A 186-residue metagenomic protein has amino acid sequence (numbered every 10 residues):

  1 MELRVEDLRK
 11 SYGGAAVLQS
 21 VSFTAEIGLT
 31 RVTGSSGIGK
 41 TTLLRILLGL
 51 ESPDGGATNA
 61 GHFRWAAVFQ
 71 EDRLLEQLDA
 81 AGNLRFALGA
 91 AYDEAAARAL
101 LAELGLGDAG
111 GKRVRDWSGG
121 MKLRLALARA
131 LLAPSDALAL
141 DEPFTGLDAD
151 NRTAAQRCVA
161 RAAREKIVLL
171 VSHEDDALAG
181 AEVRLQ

Functional and structural regions predicted by a protein language model:
L48: Helix-to-loop junction immediately C-terminal to a conserved catalytic motif
Q77-A91: Q-loop/switch helix immediately C-terminal to the Walker
Y92-A109: Conserved ABC ATPase "signature" region
R113, E142-P143: Walker B catalytic motif
R113-K122: Conserved ABC ATPase signature
L127: Hydrophobic anchor residue at the start of the ABC signature
D141, D148: ABC-family nucleotide-binding domains
